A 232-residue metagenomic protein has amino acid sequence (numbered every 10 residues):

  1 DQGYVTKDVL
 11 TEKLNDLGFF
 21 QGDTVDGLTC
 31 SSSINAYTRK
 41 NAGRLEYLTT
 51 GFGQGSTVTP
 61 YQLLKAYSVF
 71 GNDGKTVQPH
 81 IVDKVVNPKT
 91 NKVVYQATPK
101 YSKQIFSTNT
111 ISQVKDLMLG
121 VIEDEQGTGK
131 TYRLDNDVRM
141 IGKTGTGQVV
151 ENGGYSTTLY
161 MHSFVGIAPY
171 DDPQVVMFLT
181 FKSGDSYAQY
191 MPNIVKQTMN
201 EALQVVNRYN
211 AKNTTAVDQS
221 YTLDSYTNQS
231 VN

Functional and structural regions predicted by a protein language model:
D1-L179, N232: Beta-lactam-recognizing serine transpeptidase/beta-lactamase-like catalytic domain environment
V69-G71, S102-Q104, G184, V195-N200: Short, low-complexity, polar/charged sequence segments that are solvent-exposed and flexible
K92-V93, P192-N232: Short, gly/Ser/Thr-rich active-site loops of penicillin-recognizing serine hydrolases
H162-V165, P173-V195, M199: Extracellular low-complexity, Gly/Ser/Thr-rich intrinsically disordered linkers and protease-sensitive activation/hinge
